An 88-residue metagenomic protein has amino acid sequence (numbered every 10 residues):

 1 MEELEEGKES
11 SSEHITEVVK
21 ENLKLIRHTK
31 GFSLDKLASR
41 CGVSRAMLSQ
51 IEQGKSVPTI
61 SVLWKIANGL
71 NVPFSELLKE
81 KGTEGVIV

Functional and structural regions predicted by a protein language model:
E2-T29: A short, Lys/Arg-rich alpha-helix, primarily the initiator
I26, R40, I51, E80: Residues in the recognition helix of alpha-helical DNA-binding motifs
R27, L37, L63-L70, E76-L78: Hydrophobic micro-packing sites on short alpha-helices
G31-S49: Short alpha-helical DNA-recognition segment
V43-S44, I60, F74: Alpha-helical structural signal
R45, S56, E84-G85: Short secondary-structure boundary/hinge segments and terminal tails
G54-K65: Short, basic-rich loop-to-helix N-cap that marks the start of a DNA-contacting helix
K79-V88: Short, charged recognition helix plus adjacent turn of helix-turn-helix-like nucleic-acid-binding domains
